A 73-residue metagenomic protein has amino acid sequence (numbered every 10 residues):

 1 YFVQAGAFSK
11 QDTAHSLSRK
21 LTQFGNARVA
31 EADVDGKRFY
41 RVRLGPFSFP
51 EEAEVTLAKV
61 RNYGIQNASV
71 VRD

Functional and structural regions predicted by a protein language model:
Y1-A5: Short glycine-/aliphatic-rich beta-strand segments at the starts of folded cytosolic domains
S9-D73: Extracytoplasmic
